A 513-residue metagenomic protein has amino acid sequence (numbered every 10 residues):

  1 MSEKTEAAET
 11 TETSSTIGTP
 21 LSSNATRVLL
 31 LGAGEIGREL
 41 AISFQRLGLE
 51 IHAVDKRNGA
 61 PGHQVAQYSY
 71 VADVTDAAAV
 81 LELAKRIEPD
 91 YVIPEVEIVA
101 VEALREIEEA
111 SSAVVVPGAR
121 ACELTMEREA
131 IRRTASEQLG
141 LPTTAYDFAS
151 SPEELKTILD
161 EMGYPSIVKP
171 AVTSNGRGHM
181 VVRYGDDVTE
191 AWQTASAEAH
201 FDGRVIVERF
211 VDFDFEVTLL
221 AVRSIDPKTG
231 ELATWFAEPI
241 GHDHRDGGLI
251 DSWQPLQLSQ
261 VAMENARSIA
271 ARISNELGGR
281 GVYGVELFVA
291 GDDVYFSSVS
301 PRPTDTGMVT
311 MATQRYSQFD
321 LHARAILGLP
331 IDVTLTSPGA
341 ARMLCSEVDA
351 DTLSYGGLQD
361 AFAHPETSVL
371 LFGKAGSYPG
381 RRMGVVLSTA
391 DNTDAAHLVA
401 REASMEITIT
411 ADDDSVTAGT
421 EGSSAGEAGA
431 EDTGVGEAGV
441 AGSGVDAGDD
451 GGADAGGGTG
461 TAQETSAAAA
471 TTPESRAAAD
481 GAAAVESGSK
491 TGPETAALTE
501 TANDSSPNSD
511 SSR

Functional and structural regions predicted by a protein language model:
M1-A121, T125-M126, E153, D510: ATP-binding N-terminal substructure of ATP-dependent carboxylate-amine bond-forming enzymes
I17, A25, R324-G434, G439-A453 (+1 more regions): Peripheral (often C-terminal) accessory segments that flank ATP-dependent C-N-forming ligase machineries
Y91-P94, T144-A145, I206-E208: Short catalytic-loop micro-motif centered on adjacent basic/acidic residues
G118-H179, G185: A conserved helix-loop-beta module that forms one wall/lid of the active-site cleft in ATP-utilizing catalytic domains
A149, H179-Y184, L220-S224, S252 (+2 more regions): Short beta-strand-to-turn element immediately C-terminal to the catalytic PLP-Schiff-base lysine in fold type I
M162, A195-L258, M263-F296, S300-M308 (+3 more regions): Phosphate-binding core of ATP-grasp and ATP-grasp-like enzymes
